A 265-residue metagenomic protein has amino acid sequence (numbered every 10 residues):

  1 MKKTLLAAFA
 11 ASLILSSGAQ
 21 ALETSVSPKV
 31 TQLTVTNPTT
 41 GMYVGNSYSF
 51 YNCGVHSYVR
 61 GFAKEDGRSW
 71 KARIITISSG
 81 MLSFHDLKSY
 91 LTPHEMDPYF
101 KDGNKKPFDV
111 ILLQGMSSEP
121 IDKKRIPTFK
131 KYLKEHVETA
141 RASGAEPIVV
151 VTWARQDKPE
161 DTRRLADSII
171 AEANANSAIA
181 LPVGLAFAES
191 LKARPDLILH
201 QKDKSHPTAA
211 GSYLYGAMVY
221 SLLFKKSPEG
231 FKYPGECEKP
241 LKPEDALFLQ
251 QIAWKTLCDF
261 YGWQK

Functional and structural regions predicted by a protein language model:
M1-T4: Positively charged n-region of N-terminal signal peptides that target proteins for export
A8-S16: Bacterial N-terminal signal peptides
A19-A21: Boundary at the C-terminal end of the N-terminal hydrophobic targeting segment
E23-T40: N-terminal low-complexity, Pro/Thr/Ser-rich intrinsically disordered segments that act as propeptides or flexible
T40-M42, S49-P127: Conserved SGNH/GDSL esterase-like catalytic core that processes O-acyl groups on lipids and polysaccharides
V44-G45, V150: Short hydrophobic segments within beta-strands
Y99-A209, S221: Alpha-helical cap/lid subdomain in secreted, periplasmic, or secretory-pathway luminal O-acyl-processing enzymes
H206, G216-K265: Conserved catalytic region of serine esterases and O-acyltransferases that act on ester linkages in lipids
